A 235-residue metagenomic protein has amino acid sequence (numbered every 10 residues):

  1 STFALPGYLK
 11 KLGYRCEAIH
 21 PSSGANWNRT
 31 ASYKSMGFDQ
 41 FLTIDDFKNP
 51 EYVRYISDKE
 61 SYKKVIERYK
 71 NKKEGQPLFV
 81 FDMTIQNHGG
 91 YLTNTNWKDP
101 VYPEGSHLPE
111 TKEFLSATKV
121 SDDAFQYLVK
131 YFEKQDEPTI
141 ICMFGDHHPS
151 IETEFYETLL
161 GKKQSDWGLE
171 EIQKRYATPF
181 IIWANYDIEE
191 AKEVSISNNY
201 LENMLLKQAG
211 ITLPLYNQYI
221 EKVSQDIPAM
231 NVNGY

Functional and structural regions predicted by a protein language model:
S1-Y235: Solvent-exposed soluble domains appended to multi-pass membrane proteins
